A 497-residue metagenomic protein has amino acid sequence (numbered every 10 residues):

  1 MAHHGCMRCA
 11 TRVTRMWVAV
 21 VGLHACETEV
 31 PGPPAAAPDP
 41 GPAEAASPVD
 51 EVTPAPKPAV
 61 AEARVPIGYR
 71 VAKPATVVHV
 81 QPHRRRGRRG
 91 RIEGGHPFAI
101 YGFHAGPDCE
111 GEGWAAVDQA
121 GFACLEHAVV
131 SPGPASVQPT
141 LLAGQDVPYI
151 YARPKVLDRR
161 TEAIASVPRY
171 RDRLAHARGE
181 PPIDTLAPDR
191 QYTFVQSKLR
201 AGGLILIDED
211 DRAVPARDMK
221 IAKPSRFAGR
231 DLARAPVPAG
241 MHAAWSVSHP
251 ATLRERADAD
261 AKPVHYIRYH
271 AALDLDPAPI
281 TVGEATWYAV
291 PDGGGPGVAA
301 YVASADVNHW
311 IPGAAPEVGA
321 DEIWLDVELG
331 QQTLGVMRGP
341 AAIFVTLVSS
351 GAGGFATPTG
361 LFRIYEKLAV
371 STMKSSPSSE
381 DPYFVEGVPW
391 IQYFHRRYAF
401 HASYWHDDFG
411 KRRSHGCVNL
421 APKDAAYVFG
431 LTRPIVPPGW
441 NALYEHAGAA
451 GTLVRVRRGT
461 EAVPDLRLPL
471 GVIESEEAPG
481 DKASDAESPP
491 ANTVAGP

Functional and structural regions predicted by a protein language model:
A2-W17: Bacterial N-terminal signal peptides that target proteins for export
L23-A25: C-terminal motif of bacterial Sec signal peptides marking the signal peptidase cleavage site
E27-E29: Bacterial signal peptide processing site
G41, A46-P66, G113-T161, L206-W245 (+2 more regions): Boundary regions of SH3-family modules and the immediately adjacent low-complexity/disordered segments in eukaryotic
V60-C109, L141-R200, P238-P279: The feature marks the first
R89-S131, P182-K220, Y266-A305: SH3/SH3-like beta-barrel superfamily modules
R226, G313-A320, A352-L361, E366-P497: Exported/periplasmic cell-wall-interacting domains
K262-Y266, A271-T359: Cell wall/extracellular polymer interaction/catalysis modules
